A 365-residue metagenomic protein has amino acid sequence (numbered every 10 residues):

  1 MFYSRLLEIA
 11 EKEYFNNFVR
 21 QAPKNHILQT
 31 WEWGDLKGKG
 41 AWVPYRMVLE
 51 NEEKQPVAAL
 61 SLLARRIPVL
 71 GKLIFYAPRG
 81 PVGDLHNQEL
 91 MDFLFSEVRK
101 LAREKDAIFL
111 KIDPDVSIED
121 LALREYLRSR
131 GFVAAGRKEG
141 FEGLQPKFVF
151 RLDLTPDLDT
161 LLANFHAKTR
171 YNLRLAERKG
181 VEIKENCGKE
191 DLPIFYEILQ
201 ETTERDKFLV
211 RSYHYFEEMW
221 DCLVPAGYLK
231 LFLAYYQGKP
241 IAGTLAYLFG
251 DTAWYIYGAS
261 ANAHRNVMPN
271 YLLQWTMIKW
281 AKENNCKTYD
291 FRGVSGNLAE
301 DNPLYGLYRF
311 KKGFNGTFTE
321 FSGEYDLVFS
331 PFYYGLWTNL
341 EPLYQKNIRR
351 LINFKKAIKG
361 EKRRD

Functional and structural regions predicted by a protein language model:
F2-E53, V57-L70, P114-E119, R130-N266: A conserved beta-strand-loop-helix scaffold within acyl/acetyltransferase catalytic domains
E8, A22, L36, L63-A64 (+2 more regions): Active-site/acyl-donor-binding loops of N-acyltransferases
L73-L85, D106-I112: Glycine-/proline-rich flexible loop or hinge segments
P78-N87, T155-P156, G258-V267, S295: A short, internal acetyl-CoA/4′-phosphopantetheine-binding micro-motif in the GNAT/acyltransferase core
Q88-P146: Non-catalytic accessory segments adjacent to catalytic cores
D92-R103, E218-G335: Aromatic (often tryptophan-rich) hydrophobic motifs at membrane interfaces
I108-D113, K184-N186, T288-D290, E320: A structural signal for short, well-ordered beta-strand segments and their strand-loop junctions that often border
